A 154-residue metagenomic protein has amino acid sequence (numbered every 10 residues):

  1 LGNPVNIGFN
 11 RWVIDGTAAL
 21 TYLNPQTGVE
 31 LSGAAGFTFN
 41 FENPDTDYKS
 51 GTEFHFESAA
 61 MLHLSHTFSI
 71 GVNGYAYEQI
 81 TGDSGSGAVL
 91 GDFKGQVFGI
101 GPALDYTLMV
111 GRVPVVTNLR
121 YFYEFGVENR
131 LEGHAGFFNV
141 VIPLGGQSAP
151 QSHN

Functional and structural regions predicted by a protein language model:
L1-S50, G91-G95, M109, G133 (+1 more regions): Outer-membrane pore/translocation modules
D45-N154: Outer membrane beta-barrel transmembrane domains
